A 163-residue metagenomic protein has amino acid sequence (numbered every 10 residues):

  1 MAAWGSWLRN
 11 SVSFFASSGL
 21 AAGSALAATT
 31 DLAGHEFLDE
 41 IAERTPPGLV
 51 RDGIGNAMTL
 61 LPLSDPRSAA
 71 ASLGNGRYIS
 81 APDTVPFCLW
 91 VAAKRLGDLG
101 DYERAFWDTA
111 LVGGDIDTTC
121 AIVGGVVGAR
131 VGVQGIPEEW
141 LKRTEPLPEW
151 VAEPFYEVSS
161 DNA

Functional and structural regions predicted by a protein language model:
A2-L26, D83, F87-N162: Catalytic phosphate/nucleotide-handling subdomain of diverse soluble enzymes
A25-G113: Accessory "access/gating" subregions that flank catalytic or transport cores
